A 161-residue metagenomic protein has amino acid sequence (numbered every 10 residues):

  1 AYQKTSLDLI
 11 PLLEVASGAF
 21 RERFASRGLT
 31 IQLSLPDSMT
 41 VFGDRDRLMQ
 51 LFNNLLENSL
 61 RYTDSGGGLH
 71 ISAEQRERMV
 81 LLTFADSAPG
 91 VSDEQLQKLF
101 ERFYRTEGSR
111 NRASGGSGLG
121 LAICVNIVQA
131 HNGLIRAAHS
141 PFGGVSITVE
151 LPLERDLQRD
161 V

Functional and structural regions predicted by a protein language model:
Q3-G18: A conserved beta-strand-to-alpha-helix junction within the catalytic ATP-binding
Q3-L7, A25, T30-M39, F142: Conserved catalytic submotifs in the C-terminal HATPase_c
S59-L60: Short helix-loop "hinge" at the ATP-lid/N-box region of the Bergerat-fold HATPase_c
G66-R78: Short beta-strand/loop element within the Bergerat-fold HATPase_c
V91-R105: Short conserved segment of the HATPase_c
G120, C124: Short alpha-helical Gxxx[C/S/T] motif in the catalytic ATP-binding
